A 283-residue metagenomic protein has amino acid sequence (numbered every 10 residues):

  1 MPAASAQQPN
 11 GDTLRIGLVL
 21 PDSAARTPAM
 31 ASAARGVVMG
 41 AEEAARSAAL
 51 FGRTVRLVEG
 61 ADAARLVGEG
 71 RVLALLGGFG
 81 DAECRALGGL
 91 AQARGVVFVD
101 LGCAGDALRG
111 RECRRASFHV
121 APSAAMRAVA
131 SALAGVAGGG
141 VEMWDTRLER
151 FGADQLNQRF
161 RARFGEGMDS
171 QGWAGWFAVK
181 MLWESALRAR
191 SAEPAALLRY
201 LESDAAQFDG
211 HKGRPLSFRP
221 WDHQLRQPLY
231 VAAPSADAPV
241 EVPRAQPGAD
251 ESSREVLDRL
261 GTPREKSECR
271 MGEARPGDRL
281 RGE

Functional and structural regions predicted by a protein language model:
M1-E283: Extracytosolic ligand-binding ectodomains
